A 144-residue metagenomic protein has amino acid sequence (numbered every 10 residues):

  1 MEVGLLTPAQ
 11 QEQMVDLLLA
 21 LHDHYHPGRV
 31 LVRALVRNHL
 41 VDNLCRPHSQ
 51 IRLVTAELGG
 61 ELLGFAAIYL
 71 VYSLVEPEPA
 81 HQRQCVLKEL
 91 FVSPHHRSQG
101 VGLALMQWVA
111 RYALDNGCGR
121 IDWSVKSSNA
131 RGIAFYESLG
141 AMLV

Functional and structural regions predicted by a protein language model:
M1, G60-F65, C85: Glycine-rich phosphate/pyrophosphate-binding loop shared by adenosine-nucleotide-utilizing enzymes
M1-D16, P27: A short beta-loop-alpha structural element at the N-terminal edge of CoA-dependent acyl/N-acetyltransferase catalytic
V15-D42: Conserved GNAT-fold acetyl-CoA-binding loop/helix
N43-T55: A short helix-loop-beta-strand connector motif used in the catalytic cores of GNAT acetyltransferases and, in some
T55, E61-L70, F91: Conserved beta-strand in the GNAT
V92, S98-R111, A134-S138: Conserved acetyl-CoA-binding loop-helix of GNAT-fold acetyltransferases
A113-S124: Conserved GNAT acetyl-CoA-binding A-motif
C118, E137-V144: Conserved acetyl-CoA-binding loop of GNAT-fold acetyltransferases
